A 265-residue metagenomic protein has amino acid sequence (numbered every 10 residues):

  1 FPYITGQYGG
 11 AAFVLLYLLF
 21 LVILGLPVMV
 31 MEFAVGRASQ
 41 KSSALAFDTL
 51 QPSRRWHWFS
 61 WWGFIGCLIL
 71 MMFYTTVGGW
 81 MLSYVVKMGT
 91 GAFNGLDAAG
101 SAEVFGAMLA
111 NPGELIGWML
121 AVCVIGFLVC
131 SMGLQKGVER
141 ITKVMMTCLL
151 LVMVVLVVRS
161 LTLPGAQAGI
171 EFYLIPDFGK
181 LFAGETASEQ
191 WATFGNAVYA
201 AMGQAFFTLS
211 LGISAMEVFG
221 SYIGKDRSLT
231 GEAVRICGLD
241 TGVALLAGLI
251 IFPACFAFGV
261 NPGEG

Functional and structural regions predicted by a protein language model:
F1, K143-G265: Membrane-embedded translocation segments of transport machinery
F1-V14, L19-I23: N-terminal signal-anchor module of multipass membrane proteins
Y3-Y8, A38, S43-W62, T75-Q135 (+2 more regions): Inter-helical loop and helix-membrane interface segments of multi-pass membrane transporters/permeases
A11-Y17, T49, H57-W61, R227-I236: Membrane-interface alpha-helices at helix entry/exit sites of multi-pass transporters
L16-Q51, T75, S214, F258: Juxtamembrane transmembrane-helix boundary signature
Y17-L26, G63-G89, W118-M132, T147-S160 (+1 more regions): Hydrophobic core segments of alpha-helical transmembrane domains in multi-pass membrane transport and ion-translocation
W118-G137, L209-K225: Transmembrane alpha-helical segments in integral membrane proteins
